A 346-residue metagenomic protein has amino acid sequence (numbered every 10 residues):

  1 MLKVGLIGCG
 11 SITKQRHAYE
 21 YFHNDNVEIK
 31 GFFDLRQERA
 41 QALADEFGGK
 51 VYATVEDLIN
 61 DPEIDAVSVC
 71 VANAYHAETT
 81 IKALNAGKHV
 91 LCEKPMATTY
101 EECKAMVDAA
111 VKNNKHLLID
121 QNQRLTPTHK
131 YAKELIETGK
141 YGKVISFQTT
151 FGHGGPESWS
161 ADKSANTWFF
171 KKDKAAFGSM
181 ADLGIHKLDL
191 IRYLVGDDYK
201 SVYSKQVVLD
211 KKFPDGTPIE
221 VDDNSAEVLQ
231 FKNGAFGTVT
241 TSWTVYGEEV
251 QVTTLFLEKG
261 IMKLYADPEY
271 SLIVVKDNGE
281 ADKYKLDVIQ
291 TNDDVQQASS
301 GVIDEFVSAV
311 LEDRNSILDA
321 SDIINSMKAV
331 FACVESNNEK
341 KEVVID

Functional and structural regions predicted by a protein language model:
M1, L6-I7, V27, A66-V69 (+6 more regions): C-terminal helix-rich "cap/oligomerization" subdomain common to oxidoreductases
M1-F47: N-terminal Rossmann-like dinucleotide-binding module
I12, T291-D304: Active-site loop of classical SDR/Rossmann-like NAD(P)-dependent oxidoreductases, centered on the catalytic Tyr-X3-Lys
G49-A109: Beta-loop-alpha module in the N-terminal Rossmann-like domain of NAD(P)-dependent dehydrogenases, especially those
A53, C92, L117-I119, Q148 (+1 more regions): Hydrophobic residues in well-ordered beta-strands that form the structural core
A105-Q123, G142-S146: Rossmann-fold dehydrogenase core element
Q123-T217, K340: Predominantly a Rossmann-like dinucleotide-binding segment in NAD(P)-dependent oxidoreductases
D189-Y270, S300-R314: Contiguous beta-strand/loop segments that form the cofactor/metal-binding neighborhood of enzyme cores
